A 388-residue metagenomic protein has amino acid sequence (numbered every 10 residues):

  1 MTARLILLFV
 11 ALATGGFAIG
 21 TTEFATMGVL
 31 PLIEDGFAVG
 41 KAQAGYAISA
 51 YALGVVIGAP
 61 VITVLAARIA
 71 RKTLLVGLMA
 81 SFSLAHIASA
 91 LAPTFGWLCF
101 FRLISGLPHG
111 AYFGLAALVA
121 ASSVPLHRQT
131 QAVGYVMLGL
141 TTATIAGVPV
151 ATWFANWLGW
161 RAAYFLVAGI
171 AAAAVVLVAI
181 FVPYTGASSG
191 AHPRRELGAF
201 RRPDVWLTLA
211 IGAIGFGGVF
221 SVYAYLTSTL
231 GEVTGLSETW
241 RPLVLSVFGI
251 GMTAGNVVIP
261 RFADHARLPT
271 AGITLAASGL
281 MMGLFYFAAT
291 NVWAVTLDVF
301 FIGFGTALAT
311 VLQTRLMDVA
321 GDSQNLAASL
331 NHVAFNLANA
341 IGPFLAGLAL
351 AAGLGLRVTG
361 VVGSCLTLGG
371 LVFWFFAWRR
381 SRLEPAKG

Functional and structural regions predicted by a protein language model:
A38, A70, L91-W97, G235 (+1 more regions): Helix-breaking motifs and short loop linkers at transmembrane-helix boundaries and internal kinks in secondary membrane
I57-G96: Conserved MFS/SLC helix-loop-helix module at the cytosolic interface between two early adjacent transmembrane helices
A59-A70, G255-R267, L350-A351: Helix-to-loop junctions at the C-terminal end of transmembrane segments in multipass secondary transporters
S81, A85-A88, G96-S105, W293-F301: Paired small-residue
F101-G139: Cytoplasmic helix-loop-helix junction between adjacent transmembrane helices in 12-TM secondary transporters
A168-S188, F373-A377: C-terminal membrane-cytosol helix-exit motif in multi-pass small-molecule transporters
P269-L312: C-terminal transmembrane helical hairpin of 12-TM major facilitator-type secondary transporters
V319-G355, G363: A late C-terminal transmembrane helix in Major Facilitator Superfamily
